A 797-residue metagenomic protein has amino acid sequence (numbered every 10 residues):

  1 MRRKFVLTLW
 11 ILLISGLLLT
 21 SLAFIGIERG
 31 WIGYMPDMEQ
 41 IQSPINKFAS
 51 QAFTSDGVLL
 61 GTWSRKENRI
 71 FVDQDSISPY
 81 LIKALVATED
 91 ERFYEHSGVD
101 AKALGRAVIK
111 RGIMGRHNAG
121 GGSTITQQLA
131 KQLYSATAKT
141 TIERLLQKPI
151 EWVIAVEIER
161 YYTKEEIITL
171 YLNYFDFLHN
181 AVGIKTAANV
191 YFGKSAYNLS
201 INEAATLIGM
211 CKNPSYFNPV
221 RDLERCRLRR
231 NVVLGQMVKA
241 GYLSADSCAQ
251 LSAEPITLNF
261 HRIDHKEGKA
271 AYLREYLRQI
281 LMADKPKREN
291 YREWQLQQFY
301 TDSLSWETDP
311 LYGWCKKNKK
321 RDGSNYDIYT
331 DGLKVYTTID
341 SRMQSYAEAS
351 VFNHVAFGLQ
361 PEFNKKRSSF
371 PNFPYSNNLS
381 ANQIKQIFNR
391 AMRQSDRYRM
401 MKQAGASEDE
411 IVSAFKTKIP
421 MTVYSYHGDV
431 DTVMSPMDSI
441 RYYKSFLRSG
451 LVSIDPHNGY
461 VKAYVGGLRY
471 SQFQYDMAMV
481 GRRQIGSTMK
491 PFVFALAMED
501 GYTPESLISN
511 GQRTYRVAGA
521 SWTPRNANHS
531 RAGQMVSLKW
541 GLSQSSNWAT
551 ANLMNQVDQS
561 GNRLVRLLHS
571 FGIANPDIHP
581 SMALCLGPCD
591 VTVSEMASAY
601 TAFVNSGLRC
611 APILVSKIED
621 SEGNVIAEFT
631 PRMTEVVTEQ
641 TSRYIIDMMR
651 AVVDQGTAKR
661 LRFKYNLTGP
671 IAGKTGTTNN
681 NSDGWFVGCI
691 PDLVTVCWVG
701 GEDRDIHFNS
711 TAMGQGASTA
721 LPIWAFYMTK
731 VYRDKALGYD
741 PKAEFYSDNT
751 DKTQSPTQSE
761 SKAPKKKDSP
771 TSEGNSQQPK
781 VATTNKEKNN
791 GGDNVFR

Functional and structural regions predicted by a protein language model:
M1-F53, R92, G112, H354 (+1 more regions): N-terminal type II signal-anchor transmembrane helix that functions as the membrane-insertion/stop-transfer segment
G16, N46-W306, C315, D322-S324 (+4 more regions): Peptidoglycan glycan-strand catalytic modules in the bacterial/periplasmic cell-wall system
A84-V86, M237, A347, N458-G459 (+6 more regions): Active-site SXXK
Y94-L104, V182-K185, S244-A249, M498-A518 (+2 more regions): Short, well-structured active-site flanking segments
T124-I125, L133-S135, T140, R144 (+5 more regions): Active-site-adjacent helix/loop patches that line small-molecule binding or acyl-intermediate pockets
S244-T338, R342-A404, S530: Non-catalytic structural connector segments
P255, V480-L538, A611-N624: Short, glycine/proline-biased beta-turn/loop segments that scaffold the active-site neighborhood
T337, S341-F357, R390-D455, Y460 (+4 more regions): A penicillin-recognizing enzyme superfamily signal
